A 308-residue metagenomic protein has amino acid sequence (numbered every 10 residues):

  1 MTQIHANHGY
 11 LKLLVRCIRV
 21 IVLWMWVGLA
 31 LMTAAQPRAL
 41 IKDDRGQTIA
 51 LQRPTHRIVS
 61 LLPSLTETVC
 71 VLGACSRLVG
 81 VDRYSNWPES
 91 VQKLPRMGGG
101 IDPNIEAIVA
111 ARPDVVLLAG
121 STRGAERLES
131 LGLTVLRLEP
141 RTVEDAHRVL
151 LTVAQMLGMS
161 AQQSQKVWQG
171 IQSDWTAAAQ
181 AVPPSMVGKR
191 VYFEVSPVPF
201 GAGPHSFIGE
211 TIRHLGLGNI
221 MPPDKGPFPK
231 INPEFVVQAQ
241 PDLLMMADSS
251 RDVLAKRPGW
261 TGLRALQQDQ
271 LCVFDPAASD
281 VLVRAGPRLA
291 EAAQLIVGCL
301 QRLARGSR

Functional and structural regions predicted by a protein language model:
M1-W24: Short, low-complexity, charge-dense intrinsically disordered segments
L23-A35: Hydrophobic h-region of N-terminal signal peptides that target proteins for export in Gram-negative bacteria
A34-R57: N-terminal hydrophobic or amphipathic helices and topogenic motifs
I41, Q47-T48, V115, R123-F200 (+2 more regions): Extracytoplasmic substrate-binding proteins
K42-G46, M97-E106, D224-E234: Short helix-initiation/N-cap motifs at beta->coil->alpha
H56-A111, V115-S121, I220: A short, structured surface patch at a secondary-structure boundary
Y84-W87, G201-F228: Alpha-helical, coiled-coil/dimerization segments enriched in small aliphatic residues
I105-P113, L131, K230-Q240: Short helices/loops that flank or line small-molecule/ion binding pockets
